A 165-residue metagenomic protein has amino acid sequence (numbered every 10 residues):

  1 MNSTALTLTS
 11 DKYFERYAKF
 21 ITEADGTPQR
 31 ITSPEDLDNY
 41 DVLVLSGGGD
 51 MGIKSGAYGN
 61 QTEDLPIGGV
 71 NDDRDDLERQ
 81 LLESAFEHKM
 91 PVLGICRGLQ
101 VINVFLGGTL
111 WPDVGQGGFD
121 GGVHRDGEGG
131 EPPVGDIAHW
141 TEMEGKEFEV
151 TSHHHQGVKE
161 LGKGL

Functional and structural regions predicted by a protein language model:
M1-I95, N103-W111, G115-E149, H155-L165: N-terminal beta1-alpha1 cap of cysteine-dependent amidohydrolase-like domains
G98: Conserved SAM-binding loop
